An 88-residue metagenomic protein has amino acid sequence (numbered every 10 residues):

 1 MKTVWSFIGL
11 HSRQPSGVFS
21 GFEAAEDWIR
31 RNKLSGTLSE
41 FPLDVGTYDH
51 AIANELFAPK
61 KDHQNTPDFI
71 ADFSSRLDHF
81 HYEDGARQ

Functional and structural regions predicted by a protein language model:
M1-P15, A24, L34, F41-D44: Short aromatic-glycine-(Arg/Gly/Cys) micro-motifs in beta-strand/loop hairpins
T3, G9-R13, F22, A53 (+2 more regions): Generic preference for well-ordered secondary structure
R31-Q88: Short, mixed-charge low-complexity intrinsically disordered segments
